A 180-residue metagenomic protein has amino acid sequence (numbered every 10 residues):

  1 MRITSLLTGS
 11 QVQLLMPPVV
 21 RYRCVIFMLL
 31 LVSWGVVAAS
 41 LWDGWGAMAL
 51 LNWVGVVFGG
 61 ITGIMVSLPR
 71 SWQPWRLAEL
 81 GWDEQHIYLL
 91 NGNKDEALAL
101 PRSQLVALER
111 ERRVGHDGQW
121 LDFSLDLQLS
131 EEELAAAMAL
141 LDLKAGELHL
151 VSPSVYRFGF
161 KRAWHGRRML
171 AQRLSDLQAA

Functional and structural regions predicted by a protein language model:
M1-A47, A180: N-terminal membrane-targeting/pre-transmembrane regions
M1-Q11, P74-L77, G92-N93, R112-W120 (+3 more regions): A composition-biased, non-transmembrane "mature-region" signal
V19-Y22, A163, R167: Short, charged, low-complexity patches
M28-W34, L51-L68: Canonical hydrophobic alpha-helical transmembrane segment
A47, L134, R167-L170: Short amphipathic alpha-helical segments that mediate assembly, nucleic-acid/protein binding, or membrane association
G63-A107: Conserved beta-hairpin
Y88-K161: Non-transmembrane, membrane-adjacent beta-strand/coil modules in membrane-associated proteins and peripheral
L140, M169, R173-D176: Charge-rich, solvent-exposed alpha-helical interaction surfaces
